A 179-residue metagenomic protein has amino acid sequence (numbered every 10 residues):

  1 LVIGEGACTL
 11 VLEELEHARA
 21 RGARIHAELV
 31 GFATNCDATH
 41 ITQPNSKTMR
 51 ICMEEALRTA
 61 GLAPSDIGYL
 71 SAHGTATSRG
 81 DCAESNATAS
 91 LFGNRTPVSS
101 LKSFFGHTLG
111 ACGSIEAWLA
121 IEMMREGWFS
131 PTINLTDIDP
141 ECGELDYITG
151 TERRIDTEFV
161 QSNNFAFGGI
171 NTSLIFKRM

Functional and structural regions predicted by a protein language model:
L1-L62, G68-Y69: Condensing-enzyme catalytic core mediating Claisen C-C bond formation in acyl metabolism
L1-V2, G6-C8, A33-N35, A76 (+4 more regions): Gly/Ser/Thr-rich beta-alpha loop segments that engage phosphate groups in nucleotides
V11, L29, I67, A72-H73 (+3 more regions): Conserved small-residue
L12, V30-F32, L70-T75, S99-L101 (+1 more regions): Generic beta-strand/beta-sheet core signal
L15-A27, I51-S65, N86-F104, C112-A166 (+1 more regions): Structural signature of cysteine-dependent C-C bond-forming condensing enzymes
A38-M49, T75-F92, T108-I115: Short glycine/threonine-rich loop-to-helix capping motif typified by GTGT followed within a few residues by an Asp-Pro
P64-G80, R95: Conserved beta-ketoacyl condensing-enzyme motif
